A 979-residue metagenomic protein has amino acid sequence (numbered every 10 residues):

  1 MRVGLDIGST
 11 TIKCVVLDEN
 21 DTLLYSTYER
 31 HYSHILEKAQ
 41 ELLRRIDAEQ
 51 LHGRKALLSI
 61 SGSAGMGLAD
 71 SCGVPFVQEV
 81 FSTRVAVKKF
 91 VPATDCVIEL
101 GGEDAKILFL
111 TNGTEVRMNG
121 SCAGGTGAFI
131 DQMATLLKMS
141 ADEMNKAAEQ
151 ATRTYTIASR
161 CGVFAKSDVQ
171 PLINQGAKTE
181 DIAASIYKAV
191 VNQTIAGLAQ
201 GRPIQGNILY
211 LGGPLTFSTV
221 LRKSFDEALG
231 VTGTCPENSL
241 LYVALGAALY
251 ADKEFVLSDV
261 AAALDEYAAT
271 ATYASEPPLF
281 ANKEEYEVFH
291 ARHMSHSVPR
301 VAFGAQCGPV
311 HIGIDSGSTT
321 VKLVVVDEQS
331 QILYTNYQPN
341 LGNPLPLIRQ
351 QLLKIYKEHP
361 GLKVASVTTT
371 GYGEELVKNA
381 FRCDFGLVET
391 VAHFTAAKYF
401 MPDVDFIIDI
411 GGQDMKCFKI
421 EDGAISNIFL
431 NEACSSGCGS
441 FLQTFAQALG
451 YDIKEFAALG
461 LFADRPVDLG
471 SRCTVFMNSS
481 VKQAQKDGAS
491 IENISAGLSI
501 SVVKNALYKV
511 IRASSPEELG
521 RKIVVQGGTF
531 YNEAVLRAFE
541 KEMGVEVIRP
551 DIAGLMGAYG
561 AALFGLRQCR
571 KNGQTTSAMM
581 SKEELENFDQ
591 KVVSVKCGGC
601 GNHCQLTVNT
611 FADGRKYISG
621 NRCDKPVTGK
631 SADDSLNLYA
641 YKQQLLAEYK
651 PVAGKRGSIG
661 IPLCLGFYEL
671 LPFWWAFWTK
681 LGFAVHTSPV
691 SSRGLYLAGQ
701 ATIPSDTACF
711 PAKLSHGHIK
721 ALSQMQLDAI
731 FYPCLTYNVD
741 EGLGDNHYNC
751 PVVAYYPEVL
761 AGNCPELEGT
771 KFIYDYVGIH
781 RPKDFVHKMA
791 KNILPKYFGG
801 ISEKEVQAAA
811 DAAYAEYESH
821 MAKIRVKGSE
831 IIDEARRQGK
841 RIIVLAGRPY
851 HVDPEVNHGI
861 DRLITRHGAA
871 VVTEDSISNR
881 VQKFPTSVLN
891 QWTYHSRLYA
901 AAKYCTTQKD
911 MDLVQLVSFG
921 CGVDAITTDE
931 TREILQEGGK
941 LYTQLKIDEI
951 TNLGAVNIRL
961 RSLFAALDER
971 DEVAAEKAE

Functional and structural regions predicted by a protein language model:
M1-N20, T94-T111, V301-L333, V404-I420 (+3 more regions): Gly/Thr-rich phosphate-binding beta-strand-loop-beta motif of the actin/hexokinase/Hsp70
G4-R45, E115-V116, G120, I314-K354 (+2 more regions): Short glycine-rich, Thr/Ser-proximal phosphate-binding strand/loop in the N-terminal lobe of ATP-dependent enzymes
H34-I35, N112-R153, L240-V243, L249-K253 (+9 more regions): Glycine-rich phosphate-binding loop plus the immediately following alpha-helix
A64, L198-A228, S239-V243, T370-G373 (+5 more regions): Glycine-rich phosphate-binding loops at beta-strand->alpha-helix junctions
F76-V80, D226-L245, D384-V391, E540-Y559 (+3 more regions): Conserved phosphate-binding/catalytic loops in two-lobed NTP-binding clefts
N119, A123-I130, C434-L442, L449 (+2 more regions): An N-terminal assembly and electron-transfer interface module characteristic of large anaerobic redox and radical
G127-Q132, E237-A271, T395, G439-T444 (+2 more regions): Glycine-rich phosphate-binding/hydrolytic loop that grips phosphoryl groups
A165-A196, S479-Y508: Adenine-nucleotide phosphate-binding core of ATP-dependent small-molecule kinases
